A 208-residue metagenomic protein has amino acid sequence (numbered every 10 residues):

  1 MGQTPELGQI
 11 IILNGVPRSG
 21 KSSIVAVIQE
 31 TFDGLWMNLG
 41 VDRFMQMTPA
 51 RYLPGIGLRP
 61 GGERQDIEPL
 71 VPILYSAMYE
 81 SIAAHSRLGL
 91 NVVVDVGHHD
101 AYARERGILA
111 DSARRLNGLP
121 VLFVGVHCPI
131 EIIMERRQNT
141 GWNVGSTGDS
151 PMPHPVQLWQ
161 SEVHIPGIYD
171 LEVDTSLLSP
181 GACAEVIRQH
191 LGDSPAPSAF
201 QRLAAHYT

Functional and structural regions predicted by a protein language model:
P5-I10, G89-L90: Pre-Walker A (Motif I) flank of P-loop NTPase domains
I10, W36-N38, V121-G125, D170-E172: Conserved beta-strand scaffold positions in the cores of enzyme catalytic domains, especially in NTP/NDP-utilizing
L13: Hydrophobic anchor at the beta1->P-loop junction of P-loop NTPases
V16: P-loop (Walker A) phosphate-binding loop of NTP-binding proteins
S19, A26-A77, A83: Conserved substrate/cofactor phosphate-moiety recognition/catalytic segment in nucleotide-dependent phosphotransferases
R43-M45, H127-I132, L177-S179: Conserved nucleotide-binding/hydrolysis micro-motifs of P-loop NTPases
S86, G97-N143, P155: ATP-dependent NMP and nucleoside kinases share a basic, alpha-helical "lid"
E135-V186, D193-T208: Small-molecule kinase domains that catalyze NTP-dependent phosphoryl transfer to phosphate-bearing small molecules
